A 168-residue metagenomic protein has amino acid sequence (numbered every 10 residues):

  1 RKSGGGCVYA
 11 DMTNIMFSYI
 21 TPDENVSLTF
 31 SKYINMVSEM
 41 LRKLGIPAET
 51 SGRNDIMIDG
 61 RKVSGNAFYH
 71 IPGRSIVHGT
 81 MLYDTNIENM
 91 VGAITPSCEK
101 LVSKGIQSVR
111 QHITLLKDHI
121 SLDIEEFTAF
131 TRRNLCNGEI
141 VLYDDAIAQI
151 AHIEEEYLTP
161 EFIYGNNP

Functional and structural regions predicted by a protein language model:
R1, V8-A10, E49, Y69-S75: Solvent-exposed alpha-helices and their adjacent loops that cap or buttress functional pockets in soluble metabolic
R1-S27: N-terminal lobe of the biotin/lipoate ligase/transferase fold
G6, K32, A48-T50: Hydrophobic, helix-prone linear segments
N14-M16, R53, K62, I76-T80: Broad gene-expression machinery/nucleic-acid interaction feature
V26-K43: Long, well-ordered alpha-helical scaffolding segments within enzyme catalytic domains, especially pronounced
V37, L44, S64, P72-N166: Long, positively charged amphipathic alpha-helical accessory segments at protein N-termini or as interdomain linkers
I46-D59, L142-A148: Short, surface-exposed recognition loops or helix-turn segments adjacent to catalytic cores
I58-A67: A short beta-strand motif that forms the metal-chelation/ATP-contact edge of phosphoryl-transfer active sites
